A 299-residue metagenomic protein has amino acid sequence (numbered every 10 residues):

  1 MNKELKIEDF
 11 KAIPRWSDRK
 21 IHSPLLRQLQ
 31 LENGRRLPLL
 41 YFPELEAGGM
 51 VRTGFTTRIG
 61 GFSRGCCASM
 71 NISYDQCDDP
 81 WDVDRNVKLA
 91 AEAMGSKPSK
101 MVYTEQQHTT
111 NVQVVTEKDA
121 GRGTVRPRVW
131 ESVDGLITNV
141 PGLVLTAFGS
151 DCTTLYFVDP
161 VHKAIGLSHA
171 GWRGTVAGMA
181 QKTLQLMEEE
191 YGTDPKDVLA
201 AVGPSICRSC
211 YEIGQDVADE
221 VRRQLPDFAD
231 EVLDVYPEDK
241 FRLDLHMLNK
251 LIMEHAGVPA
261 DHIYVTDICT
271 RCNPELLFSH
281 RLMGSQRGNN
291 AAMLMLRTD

Functional and structural regions predicted by a protein language model:
M1-D299: Active-site microenvironment for binding and transforming phosphate-containing groups
